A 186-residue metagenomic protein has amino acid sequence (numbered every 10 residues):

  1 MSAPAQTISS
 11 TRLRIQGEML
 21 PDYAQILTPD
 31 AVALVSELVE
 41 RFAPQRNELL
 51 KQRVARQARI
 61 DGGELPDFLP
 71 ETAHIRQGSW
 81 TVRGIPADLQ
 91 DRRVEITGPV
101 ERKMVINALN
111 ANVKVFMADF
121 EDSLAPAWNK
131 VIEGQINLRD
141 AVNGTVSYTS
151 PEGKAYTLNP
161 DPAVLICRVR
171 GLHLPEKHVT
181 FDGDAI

Functional and structural regions predicted by a protein language model:
A3-R41, E64-G78, P86-V100, N107 (+3 more regions): Conserved alpha/beta-domain cores
P44, E48-R59: Subunit-assembly interface segments of extracellular/virion macromolecular structures
A58-P66, V131-I132: Short amphipathic alpha-helical patches
T81: Conserved mixed alpha/beta core segments that line enzyme active sites in large multi-domain catalysts
M117-E133: Glycine-rich, proline-tolerant flexible connector loops at the mouths of alpha/beta enzymes
